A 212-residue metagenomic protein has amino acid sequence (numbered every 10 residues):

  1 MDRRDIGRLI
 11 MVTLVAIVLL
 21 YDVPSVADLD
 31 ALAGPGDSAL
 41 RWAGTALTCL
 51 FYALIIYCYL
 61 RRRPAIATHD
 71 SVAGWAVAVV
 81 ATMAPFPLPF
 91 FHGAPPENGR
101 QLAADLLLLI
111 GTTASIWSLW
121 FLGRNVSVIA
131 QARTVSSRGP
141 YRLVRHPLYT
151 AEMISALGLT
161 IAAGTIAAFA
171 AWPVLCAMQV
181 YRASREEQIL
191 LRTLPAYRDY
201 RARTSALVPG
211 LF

Functional and structural regions predicted by a protein language model:
M1-I129, G158-F212: Membrane-anchoring alpha-helices and their flanking helix-loop junctions
R133-A151: Solvent-exposed interhelical
A151, L157-G158: Alpha-helical membrane segments in multi-pass integral membrane proteins
